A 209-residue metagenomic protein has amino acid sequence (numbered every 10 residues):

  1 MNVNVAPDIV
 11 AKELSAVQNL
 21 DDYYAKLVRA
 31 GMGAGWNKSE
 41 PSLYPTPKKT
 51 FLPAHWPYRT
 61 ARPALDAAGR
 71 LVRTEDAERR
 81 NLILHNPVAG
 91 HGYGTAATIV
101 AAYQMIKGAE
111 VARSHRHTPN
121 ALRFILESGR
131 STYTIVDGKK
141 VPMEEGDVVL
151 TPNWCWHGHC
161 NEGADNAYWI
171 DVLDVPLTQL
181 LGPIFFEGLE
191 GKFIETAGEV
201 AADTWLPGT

Functional and structural regions predicted by a protein language model:
N2-L20, E162-T209: Double-stranded beta-helix
L14, G92-T95, V111-T118, C160-D165: Short, low-complexity cationic-aromatic patches
K26-E78: A structured, charge-rich N-terminal accessory region that forms the first stable segment of a protein and links
R70-E110: A short glycine-rich, His/Asp/Glu-containing loop-to-beta-strand
T98-A101, P119-N120, S131, W156 (+1 more regions): Extracellular structured ligand-interaction cores
M105, L126, C155, N161-G163 (+1 more regions): Short, structured patches in soluble enzyme cores that scaffold and shape functional sites
K107-E145, T151-C155: A short beta-strand-loop-beta hairpin characteristic of the jelly-roll/cupin
S114, Y133-T134, P152, H159-C160 (+2 more regions): Short helix/loop capping segments that flank catalytic or ligand/cofactor-binding pockets
